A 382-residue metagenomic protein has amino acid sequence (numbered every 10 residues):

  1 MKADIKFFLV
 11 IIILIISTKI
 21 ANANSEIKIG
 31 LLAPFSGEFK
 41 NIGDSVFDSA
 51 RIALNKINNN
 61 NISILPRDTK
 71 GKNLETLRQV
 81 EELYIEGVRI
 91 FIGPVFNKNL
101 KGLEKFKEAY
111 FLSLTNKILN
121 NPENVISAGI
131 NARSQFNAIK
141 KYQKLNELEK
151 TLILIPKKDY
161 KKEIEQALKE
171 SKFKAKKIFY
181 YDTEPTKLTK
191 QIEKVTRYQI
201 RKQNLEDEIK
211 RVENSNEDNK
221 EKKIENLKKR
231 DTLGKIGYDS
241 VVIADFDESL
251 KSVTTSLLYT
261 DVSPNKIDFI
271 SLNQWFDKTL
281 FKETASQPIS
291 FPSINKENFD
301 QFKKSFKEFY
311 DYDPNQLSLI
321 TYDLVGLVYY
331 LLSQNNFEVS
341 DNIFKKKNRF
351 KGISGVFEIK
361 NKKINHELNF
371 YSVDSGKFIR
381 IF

Functional and structural regions predicted by a protein language model:
A3, F7-L14, I20-F382: Extracytosolic ligand-binding ectodomains
